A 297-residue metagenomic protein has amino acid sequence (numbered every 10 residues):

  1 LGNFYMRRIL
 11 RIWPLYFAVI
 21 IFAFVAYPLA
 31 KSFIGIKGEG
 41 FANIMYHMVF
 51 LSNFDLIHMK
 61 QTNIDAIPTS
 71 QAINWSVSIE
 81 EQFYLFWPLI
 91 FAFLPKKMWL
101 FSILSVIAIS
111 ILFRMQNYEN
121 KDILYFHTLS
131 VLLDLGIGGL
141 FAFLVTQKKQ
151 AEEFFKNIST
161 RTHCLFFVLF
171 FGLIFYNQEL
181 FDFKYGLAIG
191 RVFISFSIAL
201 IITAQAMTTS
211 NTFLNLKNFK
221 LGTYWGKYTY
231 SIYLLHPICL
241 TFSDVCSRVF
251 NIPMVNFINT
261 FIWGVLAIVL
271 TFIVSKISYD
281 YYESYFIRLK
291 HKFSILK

Functional and structural regions predicted by a protein language model:
L1-F17, F33-A42, L85-F86, F154-N157 (+1 more regions): Membrane-interfacial loop-to-helix junctions in multi-pass inner-membrane proteins
L1-N3, V25, L29, D55-A66 (+4 more regions): Alpha-helical transmembrane segments in multi-pass integral membrane proteins
F4-R8, A18-F22, Q82-I90, F242 (+1 more regions): Structural preference for long, well-ordered alpha-helical segments in enzyme cores
Y5-R11, I44, V49-F50, I73-I79 (+7 more regions): Hydrophobic transmembrane-helix microenvironments that flank and shape a buried ionizable site
L10, P14-A18, F22, S231-L235: Hydrophobic alpha-helical transmembrane segments of multipass membrane transporters and ion channels, focusing on
I12, L56-I109, F113, L129-L132 (+2 more regions): Hydrophobic alpha-helical segments with transmembrane-like composition
W13, I20-V77, S110-K121, F196-I202: Membrane-interface helix-loop-helix regions
V19, M98-Q116, H163-I174: Small-polar-interrupted transmembrane alpha-helices in polytopic inner-membrane proteins
